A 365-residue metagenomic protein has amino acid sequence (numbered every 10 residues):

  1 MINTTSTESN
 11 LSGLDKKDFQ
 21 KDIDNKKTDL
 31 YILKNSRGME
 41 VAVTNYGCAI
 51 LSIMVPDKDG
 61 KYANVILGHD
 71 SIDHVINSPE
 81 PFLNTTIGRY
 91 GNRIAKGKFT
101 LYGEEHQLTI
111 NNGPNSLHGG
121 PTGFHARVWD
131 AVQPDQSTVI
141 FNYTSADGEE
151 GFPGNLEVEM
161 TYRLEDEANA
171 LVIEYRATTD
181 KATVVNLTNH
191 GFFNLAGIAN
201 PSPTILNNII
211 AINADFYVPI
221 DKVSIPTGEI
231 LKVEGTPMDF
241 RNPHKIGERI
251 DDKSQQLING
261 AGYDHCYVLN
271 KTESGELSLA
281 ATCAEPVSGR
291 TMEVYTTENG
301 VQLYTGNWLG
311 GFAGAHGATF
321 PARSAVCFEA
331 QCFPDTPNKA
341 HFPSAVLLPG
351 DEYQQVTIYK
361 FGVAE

Functional and structural regions predicted by a protein language model:
I2-E365: An exposed, glycine/acidic-rich loop-and-rim segment of catalytic or binding clefts
